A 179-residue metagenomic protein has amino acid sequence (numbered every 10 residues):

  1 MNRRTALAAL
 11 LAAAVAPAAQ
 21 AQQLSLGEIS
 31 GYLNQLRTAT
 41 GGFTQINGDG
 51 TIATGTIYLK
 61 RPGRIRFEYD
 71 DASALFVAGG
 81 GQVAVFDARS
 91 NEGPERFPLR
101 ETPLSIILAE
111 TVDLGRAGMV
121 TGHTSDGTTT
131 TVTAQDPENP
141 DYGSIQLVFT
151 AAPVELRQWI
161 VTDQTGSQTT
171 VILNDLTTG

Functional and structural regions predicted by a protein language model:
R3-L7: N-terminal export leaders
A9-A14: Bacterial N-terminal signal peptides
P17-A21: Sec/Tat signal peptide C-region and signal peptidase I cleavage site
G31-G50: A short, Trp-centered hydrophobic/proline-enriched beta-strand micro-motif
F43, I65-Y69, V83-F86, V132 (+1 more regions): Short hydrophobic/aromatic-rich beta-strand segments that constitute the beta-sheet cores of beta-sandwich/beta-barrel
I52, T56-I106, T169-T170: An acidic-aromatic
R89-E138: Flexible, surface-exposed loop/linker segments and immediately adjacent secondary-structure boundaries
R116-A117, S125-G179: Gly/Pro-enriched, hydrophobic low-complexity segments that function as extracytoplasmic propeptides/linkers
